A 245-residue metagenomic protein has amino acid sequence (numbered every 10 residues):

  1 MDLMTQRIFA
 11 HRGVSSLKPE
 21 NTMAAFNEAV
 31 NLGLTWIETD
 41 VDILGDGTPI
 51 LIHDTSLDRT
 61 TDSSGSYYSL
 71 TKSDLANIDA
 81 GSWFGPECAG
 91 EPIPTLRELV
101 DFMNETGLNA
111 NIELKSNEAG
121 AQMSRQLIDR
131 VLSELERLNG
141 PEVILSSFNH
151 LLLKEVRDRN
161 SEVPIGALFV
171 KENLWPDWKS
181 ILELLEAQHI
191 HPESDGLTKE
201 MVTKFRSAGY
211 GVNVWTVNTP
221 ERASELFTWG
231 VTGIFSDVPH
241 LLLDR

Functional and structural regions predicted by a protein language model:
M1-R245: Phosphate-group recognition and catalysis centered on beta-loop-alpha active-site segments
